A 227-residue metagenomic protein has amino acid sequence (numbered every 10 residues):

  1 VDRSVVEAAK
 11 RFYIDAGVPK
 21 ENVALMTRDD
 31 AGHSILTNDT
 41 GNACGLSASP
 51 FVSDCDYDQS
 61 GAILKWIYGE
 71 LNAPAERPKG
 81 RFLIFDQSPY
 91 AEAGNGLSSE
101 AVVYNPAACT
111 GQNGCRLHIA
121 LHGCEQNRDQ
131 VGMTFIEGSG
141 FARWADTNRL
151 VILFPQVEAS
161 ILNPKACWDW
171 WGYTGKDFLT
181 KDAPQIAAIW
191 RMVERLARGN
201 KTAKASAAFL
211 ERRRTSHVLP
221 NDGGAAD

Functional and structural regions predicted by a protein language model:
V1, L121-G123, Q156: Conserved strand-to-loop "acid loop" that flanks and positions the catalytic carboxylate
V1-A8, R128-V131: Conserved alpha/beta-hydrolase "acid-adjacent" motif
I14-A43: Catalytic histidine neighborhood in serine/cysteine hydrolases with alpha/beta-hydrolase-type architecture
P19-A24, Q112-L117, T147-L153: Loop/turn elements at helix/coil->beta-strand transitions in domains of secreted/extracellular proteins
N38-S49, Q126-G138, D146, L150-G199: Cap/lid segment of the alpha/beta-hydrolase catalytic domain
V52-S60, W66-Q112, K181: N-terminal cap/lid segment of alpha/beta-hydrolase-fold proteins
Y57-K65, T174-R214, P220: Alpha/beta-hydrolase active-site loop
V103, N113-E125: Short beta-strand element of the alpha/beta-hydrolase
